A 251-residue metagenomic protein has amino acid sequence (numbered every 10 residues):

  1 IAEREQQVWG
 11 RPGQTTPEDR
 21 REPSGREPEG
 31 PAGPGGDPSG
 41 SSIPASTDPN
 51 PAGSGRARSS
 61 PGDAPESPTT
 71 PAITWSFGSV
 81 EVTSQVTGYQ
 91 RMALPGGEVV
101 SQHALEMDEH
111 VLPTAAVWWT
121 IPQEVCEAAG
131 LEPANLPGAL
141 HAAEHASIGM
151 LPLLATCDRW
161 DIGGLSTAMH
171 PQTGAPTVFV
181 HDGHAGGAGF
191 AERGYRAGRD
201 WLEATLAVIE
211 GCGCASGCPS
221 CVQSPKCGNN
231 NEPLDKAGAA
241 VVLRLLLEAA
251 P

Functional and structural regions predicted by a protein language model:
I1-C212, N231-V241: Extended Lys/Arg-rich polyanion-binding regions
C212, G217-C221: Short cysteine clusters
S224: Cys/His-rich metal-chelating microdomains
C227-G228: Short, non-ligating residues that shape and space the ligands of small metal-coordination modules and catalytic
L243-P251: Short Fe-S-cluster ligation motifs
